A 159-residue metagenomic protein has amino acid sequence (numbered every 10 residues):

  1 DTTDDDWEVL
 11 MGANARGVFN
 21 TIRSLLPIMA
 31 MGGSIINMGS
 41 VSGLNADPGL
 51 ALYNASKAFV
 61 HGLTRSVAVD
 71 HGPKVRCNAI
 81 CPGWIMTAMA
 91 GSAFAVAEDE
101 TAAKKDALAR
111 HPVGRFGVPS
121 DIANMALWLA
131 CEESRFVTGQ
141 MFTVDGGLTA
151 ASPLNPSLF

Functional and structural regions predicted by a protein language model:
D1-E8, A107: Substrate-binding pocket helix/loop in short-chain dehydrogenase/reductase
I22, S56, T64: Active-site helix of classical SDR
P27, V69-P73, R135: Alpha-helical segment proximal to the catalytic Tyr-Lys
S40: Residue(s) in the substrate-gating loop at a strand-loop-helix junction that position the organic substrate next
N45, T138-F159: Short C-terminal tail/terminal secondary-structure segment of NAD(P)H-dependent dehydrogenase/reductase domains
G72-R76, C81, V137-G139: Short, small/polar-rich loop/turn modules that mediate ligand/substrate recognition or access, typified
A79, T101-E133, V137, V144-G146: C-terminal helical subdomain
